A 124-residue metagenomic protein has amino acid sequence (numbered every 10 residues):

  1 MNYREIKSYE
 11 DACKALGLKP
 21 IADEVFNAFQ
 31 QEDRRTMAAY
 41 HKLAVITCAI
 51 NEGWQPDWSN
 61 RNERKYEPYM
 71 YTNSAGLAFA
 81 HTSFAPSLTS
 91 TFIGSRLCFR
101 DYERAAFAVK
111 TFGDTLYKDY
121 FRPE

Functional and structural regions predicted by a protein language model:
M1-Q31: Charge-rich, low-complexity N-terminal segments
R4, R35-A38, R104: Non-membrane alpha-helical secondary structure
E10-C13, A38-T47, A106, Y117-K118: Generic detector of well-ordered alpha-helical segments enriched in charged/polar residues, highlighting helical
G17, E32, K42, G53 (+2 more regions): Short, flexible coil/linker elements and helix-boundary hinge sites characteristic of intrinsically disordered
V25-N62: Acidic, glycine-rich loop-and-strand cores that form catalytic or ligand-binding grooves in diverse globular domains
I46-N51, K65-T72, F99: Aromatic/pi-system hotspot detector in well-structured domains
R61-G94: Short aromatic-glycine-(Arg/Gly/Cys) micro-motifs in beta-strand/loop hairpins
S83-E124: Short, compact, well-ordered microdomains
